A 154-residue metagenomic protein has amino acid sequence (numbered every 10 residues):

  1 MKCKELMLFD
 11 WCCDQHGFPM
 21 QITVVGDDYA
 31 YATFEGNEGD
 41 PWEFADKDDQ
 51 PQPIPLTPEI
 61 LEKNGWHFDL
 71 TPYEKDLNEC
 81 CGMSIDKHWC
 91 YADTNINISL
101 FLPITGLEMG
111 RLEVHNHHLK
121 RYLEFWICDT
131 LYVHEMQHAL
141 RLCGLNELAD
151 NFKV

Functional and structural regions predicted by a protein language model:
M1-E5, L148-V154: Short intrinsically disordered terminal tails
K2-H16: Short coil-to-beta transition motif at edge beta-strands of beta-rich domains
W11, G17-D28: Short beta-strand-centered aromatic/proline hotspots
V24-D46: Basic/aromatic-rich interaction segments and small domains that mediate binding to polyanionic partners
A32, W89, G110-V114: Short linear proline/tyrosine/threonine-rich motifs used for host-factor recruitment and membrane trafficking/assembly
G39-H67, W126-C143, N151: Intrinsically disordered, low-complexity, charged/polar segments
F68-L107: Amphipathic, interaction-prone secondary-structure segments
I96-D129: Intrinsically disordered, low-complexity regulatory segments enriched in Ser/Thr/Pro and charged residues
